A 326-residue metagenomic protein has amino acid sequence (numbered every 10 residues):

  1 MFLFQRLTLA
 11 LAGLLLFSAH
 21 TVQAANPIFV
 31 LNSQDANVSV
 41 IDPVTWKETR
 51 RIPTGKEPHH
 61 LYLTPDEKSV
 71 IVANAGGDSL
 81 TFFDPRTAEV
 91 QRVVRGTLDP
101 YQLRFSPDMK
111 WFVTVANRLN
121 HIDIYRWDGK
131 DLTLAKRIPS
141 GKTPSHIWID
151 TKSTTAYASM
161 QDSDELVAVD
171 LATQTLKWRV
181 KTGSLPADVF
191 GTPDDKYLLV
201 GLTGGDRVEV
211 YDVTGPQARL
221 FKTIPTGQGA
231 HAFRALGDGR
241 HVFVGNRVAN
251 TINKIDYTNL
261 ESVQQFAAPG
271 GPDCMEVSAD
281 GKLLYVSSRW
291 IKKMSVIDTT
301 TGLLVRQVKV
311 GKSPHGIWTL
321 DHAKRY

Functional and structural regions predicted by a protein language model:
M1-L9: Bacterial N-terminal signal peptides that target proteins for export
L14, H20-Y326: Predominantly soluble domains enriched in secretory-pathway, periplasmic, or organellar proteins
